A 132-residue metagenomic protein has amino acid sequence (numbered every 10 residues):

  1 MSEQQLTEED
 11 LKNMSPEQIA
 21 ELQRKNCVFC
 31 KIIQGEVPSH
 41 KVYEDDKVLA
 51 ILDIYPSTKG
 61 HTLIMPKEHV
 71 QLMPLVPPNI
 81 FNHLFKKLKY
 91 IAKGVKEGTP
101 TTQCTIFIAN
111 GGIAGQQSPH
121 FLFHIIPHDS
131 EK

Functional and structural regions predicted by a protein language model:
M1-K132: HIT superfamily nucleotide-processing domains
